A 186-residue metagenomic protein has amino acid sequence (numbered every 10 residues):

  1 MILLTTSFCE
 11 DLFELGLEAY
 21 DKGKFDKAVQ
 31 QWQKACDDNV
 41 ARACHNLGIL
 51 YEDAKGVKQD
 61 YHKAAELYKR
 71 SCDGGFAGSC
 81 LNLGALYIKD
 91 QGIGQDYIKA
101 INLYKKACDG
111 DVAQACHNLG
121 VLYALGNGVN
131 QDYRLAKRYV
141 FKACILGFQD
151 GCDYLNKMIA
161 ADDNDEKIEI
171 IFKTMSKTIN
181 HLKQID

Functional and structural regions predicted by a protein language model:
E10-K27, Q31-K34, D38: Alpha-helical segment of the N-proximal tetratricopeptide repeat
L12-A19, N46-D53, C80-K89, N118-L125 (+1 more regions): Hydrophobic face of amphipathic alpha-helices that form TPR/SEL1-like repeat modules and related alpha-solenoid
L15, L146-D186: Terminal, low-structured helical/coil segments at or just beyond the last alpha-helical repeat
A19-Y20, D37-V40, D53-K55, D60 (+8 more regions): Short helix-capping/linker turns of helical repeat alpha-solenoids
